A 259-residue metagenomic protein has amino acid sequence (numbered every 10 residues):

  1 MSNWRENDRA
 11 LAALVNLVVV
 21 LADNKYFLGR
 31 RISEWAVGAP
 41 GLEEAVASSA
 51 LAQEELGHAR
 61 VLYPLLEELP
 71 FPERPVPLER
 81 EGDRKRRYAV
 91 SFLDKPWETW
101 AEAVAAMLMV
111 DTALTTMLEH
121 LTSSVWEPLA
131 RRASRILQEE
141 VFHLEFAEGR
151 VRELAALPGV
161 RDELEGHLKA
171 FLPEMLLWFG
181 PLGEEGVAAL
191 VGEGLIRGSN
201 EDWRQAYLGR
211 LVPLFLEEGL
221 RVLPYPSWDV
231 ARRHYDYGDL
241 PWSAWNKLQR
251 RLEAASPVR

Functional and structural regions predicted by a protein language model:
S2-V19, E81-M107, S124, L157-P158 (+1 more regions): Acidic/His metal-coordination segments adjacent to aromatic residues that form catalytic metal sites in metalloenzymes
A12-V20, A39-H58, A103, P128-V141: Alpha-helical scaffold segments that form or flank carboxylate-/histidine-based iron centers
N24-I32, H58, V110-M117, H143 (+1 more regions): Amphipathic, well-ordered alpha-helical segments in soluble domains
L28-A50, L114-L129: Helix-loop segments that flank and shape redox-cofactor active sites
L51-E81, A147-L154: Conserved alpha-helical segments that form or flank metal/cofactor-binding pockets of metalloenzymes
S91-F146: Internal, conserved structured core segments that host functional sites
P128-L190: A contiguous pocket-lining binding segment that forms or flanks enzyme active sites
D162-R259: Extended, helix-rich structural scaffolds rather than catalytic motifs
